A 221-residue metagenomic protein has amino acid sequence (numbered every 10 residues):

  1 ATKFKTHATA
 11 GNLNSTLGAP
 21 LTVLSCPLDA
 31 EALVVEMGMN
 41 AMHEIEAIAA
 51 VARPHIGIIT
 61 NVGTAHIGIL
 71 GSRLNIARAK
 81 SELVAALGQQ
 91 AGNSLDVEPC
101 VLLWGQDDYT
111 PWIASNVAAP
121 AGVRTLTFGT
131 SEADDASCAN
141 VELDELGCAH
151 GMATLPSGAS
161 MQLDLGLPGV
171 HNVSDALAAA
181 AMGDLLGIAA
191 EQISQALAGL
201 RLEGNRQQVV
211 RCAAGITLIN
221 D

Functional and structural regions predicted by a protein language model:
A1-N12: Walker A (P-loop) phosphate-binding motif
T9-A10, V35-E36, G166, A180 (+1 more regions): Thr-Gly-centered strand-to-loop micro-motif
A10-N14, M37-G38, A65: A short hydrophobic beta-strand->loop->alpha-helix junction that borders the nucleotide-binding pocket of P-loop NTPases
P27-E31, V97-E98: Short acidic/histidine-rich motifs immediately flanking catalytic phosphotransfer sites in two-component signaling
E31-I45, L218-D221: Switch II (G3) loop of P-loop NTPases
I48: Phosphate/adenylate-binding glycine loop and adjacent helical scaffold
I56-T217: Acidic, Mg2+-coordinating active-site environments of NTP-dependent enzymes
